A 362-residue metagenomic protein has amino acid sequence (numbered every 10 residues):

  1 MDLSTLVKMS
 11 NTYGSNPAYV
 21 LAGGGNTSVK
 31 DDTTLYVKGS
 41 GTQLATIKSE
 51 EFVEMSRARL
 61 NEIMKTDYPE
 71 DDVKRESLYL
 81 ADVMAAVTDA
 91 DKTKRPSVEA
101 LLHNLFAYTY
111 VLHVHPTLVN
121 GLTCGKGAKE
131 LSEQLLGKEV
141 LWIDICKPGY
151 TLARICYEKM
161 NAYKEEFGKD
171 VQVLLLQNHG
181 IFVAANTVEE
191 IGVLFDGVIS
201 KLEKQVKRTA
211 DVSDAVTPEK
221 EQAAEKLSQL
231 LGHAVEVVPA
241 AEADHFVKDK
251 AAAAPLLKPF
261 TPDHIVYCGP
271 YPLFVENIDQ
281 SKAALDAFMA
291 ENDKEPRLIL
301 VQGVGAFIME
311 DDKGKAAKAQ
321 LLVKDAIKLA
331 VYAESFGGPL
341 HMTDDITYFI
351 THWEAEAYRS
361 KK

Functional and structural regions predicted by a protein language model:
M1-K362: Glycine-rich flexible loops
